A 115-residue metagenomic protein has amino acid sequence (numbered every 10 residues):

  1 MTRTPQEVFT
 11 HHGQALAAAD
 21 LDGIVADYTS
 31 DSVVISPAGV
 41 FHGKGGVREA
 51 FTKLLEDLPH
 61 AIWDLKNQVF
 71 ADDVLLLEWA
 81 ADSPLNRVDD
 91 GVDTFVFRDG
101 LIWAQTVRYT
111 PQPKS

Functional and structural regions predicted by a protein language model:
M1-D27: Short, low-complexity N-terminal intrinsically disordered segments enriched in polar/charged residues
T4, I35, R48-S115: A beta-strand edge to alpha-helix "cap/lid" segment located at domain peripheries
G13, G39, N67-V69: Structured beta->alpha junctions
G13-Q14, D27-T29, F41-H42, L54-H60: Short acidic/polar alpha-helix capping motifs at helix-coil junctions
G39-H42, S83: Glycine-/small-residue-rich active-site loops that bind phosphorylated ligands and cofactors
F41-E49: Short beta-edge strand/loop motif at the mouth of beta-sheet-based domains
